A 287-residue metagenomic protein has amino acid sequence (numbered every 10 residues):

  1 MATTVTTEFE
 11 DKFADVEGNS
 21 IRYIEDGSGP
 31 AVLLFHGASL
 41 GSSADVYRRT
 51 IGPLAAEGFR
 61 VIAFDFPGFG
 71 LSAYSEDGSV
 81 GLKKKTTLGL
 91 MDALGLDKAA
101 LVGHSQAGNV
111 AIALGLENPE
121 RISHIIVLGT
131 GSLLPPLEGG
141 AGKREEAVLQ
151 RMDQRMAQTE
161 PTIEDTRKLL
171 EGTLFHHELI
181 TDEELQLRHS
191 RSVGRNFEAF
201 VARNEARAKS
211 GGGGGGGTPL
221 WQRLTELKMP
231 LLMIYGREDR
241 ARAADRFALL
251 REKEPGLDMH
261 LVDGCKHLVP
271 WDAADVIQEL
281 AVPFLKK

Functional and structural regions predicted by a protein language model:
D15-L71: Conserved HGGG/HGGXW glycine-rich cap/lid loop of the alpha/beta-hydrolase fold
A56, A63-G103, P136-E138, Q278-E279: Active-site loop/oxyanion-hole signature of alpha/beta-hydrolase fold enzymes
G103, A107, A111: Gly/Ala-rich beta-loop-alpha elbow adjacent to hydrolase catalytic centers
I112, L116, S123-P161: Flexible "cap/lid" loop of the alpha/beta hydrolase fold
T159-T225: Conserved alpha/beta-hydrolase catalytic His-Asp/Glu region
L227, M233-Y235: Short beta-strand/loop motif that positions the catalytic acidic residue of the alpha/beta-hydrolase fold
R237-R242: Acidic catalytic loop of the alpha/beta-hydrolase fold
P255-K287: Catalytic active-site module of serine/aspartate enzymes centered on a nucleophile-bearing elbow/loop
